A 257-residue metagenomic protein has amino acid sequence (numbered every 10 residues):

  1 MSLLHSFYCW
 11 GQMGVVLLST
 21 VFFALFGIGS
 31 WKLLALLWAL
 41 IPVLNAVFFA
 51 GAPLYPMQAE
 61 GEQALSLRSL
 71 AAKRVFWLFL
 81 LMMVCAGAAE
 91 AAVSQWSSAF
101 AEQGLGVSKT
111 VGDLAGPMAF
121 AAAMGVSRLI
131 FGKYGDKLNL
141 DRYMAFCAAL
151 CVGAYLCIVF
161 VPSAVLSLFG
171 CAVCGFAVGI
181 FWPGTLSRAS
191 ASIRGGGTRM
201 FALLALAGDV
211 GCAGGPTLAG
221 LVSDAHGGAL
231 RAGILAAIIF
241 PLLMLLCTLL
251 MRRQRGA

Functional and structural regions predicted by a protein language model:
L3-L54: Helix-loop-helix hairpin linking two adjacent transmembrane segments in secondary transporters
L18-G27, A101-E102, Y134-G135, S190 (+1 more regions): Interfacial helix-cap and linker-helix signal at transmembrane-aqueous boundaries of multi-pass secondary transporters
L44-P53, A236-A257: Multi-pass alpha-helical transporter architecture, strongest for 12-TM Major Facilitator/SLC carriers used
L54-F79: Juxtamembrane intracellular "pre-TM" segments in multi-pass secondary transporters
K73-M118, A122-G125: Extracytoplasmic gate region of multi-pass secondary transporters
R142-C157: Structural signature of the two symmetry-related core transmembrane helices
I180-I193: Intracellular juxtamembrane helix-capping segments at the cytosolic ends of symmetry-related transmembrane helices
R194-H226: A late C-terminal transmembrane helix in Major Facilitator Superfamily
